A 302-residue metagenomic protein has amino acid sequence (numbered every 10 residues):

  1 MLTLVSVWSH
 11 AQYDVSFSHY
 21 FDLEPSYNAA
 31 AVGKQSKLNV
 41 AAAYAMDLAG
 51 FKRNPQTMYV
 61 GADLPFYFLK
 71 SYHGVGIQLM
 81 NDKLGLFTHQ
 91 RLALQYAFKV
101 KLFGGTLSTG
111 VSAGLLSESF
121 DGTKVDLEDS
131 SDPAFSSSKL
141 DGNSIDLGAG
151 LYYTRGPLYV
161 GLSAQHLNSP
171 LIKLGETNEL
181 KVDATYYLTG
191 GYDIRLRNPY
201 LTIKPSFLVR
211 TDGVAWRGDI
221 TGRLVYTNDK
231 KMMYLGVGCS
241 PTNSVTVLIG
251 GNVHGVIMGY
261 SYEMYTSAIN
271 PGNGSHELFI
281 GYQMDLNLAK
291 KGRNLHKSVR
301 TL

Functional and structural regions predicted by a protein language model:
L4-W8: N-terminal signal peptide c-region/cleavage motif recognized by signal peptidases
Q12-L302: Subset of outer-membrane beta-barrel
